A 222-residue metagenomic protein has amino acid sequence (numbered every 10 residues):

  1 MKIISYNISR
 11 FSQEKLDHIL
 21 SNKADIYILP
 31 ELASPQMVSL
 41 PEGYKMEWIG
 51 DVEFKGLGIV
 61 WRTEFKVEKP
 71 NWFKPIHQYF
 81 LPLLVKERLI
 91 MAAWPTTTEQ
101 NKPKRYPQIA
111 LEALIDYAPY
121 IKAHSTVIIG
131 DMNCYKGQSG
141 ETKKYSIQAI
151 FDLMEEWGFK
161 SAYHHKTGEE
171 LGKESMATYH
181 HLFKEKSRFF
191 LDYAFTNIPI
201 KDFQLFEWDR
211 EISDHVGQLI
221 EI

Functional and structural regions predicted by a protein language model:
M1-E42, D51-V52, L57: N-terminal, active-site-proximal structural segment of metallo-dependent hydrolase catalytic domains
M1-S9, K86-Q100, I129: Active-site-proximal beta-strand elements of phosphoester/diester hydrolases
S9, A33, K66, W94-T96 (+2 more regions): Catalytic metal-binding/acid-base residues of hydrolase active sites
I26, I109-L191: Metal-dependent phosphoesterases centered on the DNase I-like endonuclease/exonuclease/phosphatase
E31-E99, D209: Structured beta-strand-rich core segments of catalytic domains in phosphoester-bond hydrolases
E53-E68, V85, K173-E174, Y179-D202: Conserved beta strand-loop-helix elements of the APE1-like EEP
L83-L84, M91, Q100-K122: Internal catalytic-core helix/loop-beta-alpha segment that presents or stabilizes conserved functional determinants
S213-I222: Surface polyanion/phosphate-binding segment centered on an Asp-His-Pro turn
